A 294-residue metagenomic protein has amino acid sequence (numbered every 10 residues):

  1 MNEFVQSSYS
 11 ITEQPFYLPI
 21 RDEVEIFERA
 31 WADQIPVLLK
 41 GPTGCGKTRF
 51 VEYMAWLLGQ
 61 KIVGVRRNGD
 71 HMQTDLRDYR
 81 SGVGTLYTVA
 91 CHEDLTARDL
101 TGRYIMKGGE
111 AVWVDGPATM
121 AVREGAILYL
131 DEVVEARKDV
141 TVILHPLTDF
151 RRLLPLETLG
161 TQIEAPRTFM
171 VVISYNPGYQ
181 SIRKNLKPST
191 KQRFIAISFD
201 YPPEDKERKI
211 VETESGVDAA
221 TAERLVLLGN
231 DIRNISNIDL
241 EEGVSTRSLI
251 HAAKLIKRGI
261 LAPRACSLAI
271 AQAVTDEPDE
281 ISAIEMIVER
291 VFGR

Functional and structural regions predicted by a protein language model:
M1-E223, L227, L261, R290 (+1 more regions): AAA+ P-loop NTPase catalytic core and its hallmark functional loops
L39, S245, E280-A283: Hydrophobic alpha-helical interaction segments
R208, S215-A271: Conserved AAA+ ATPase small/helical "lid" subdomain
A262-R294: C-terminal engagement/docking regions of AAA+ P-loop ATPases
